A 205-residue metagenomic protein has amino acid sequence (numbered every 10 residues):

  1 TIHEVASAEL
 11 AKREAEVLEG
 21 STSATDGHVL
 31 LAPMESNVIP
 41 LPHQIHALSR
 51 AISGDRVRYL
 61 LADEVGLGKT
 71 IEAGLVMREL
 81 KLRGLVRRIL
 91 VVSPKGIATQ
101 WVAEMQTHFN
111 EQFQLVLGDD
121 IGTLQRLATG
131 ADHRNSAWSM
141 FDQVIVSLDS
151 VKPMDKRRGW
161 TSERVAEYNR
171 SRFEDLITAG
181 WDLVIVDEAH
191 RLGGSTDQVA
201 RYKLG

Functional and structural regions predicted by a protein language model:
T1-V29, R56-R58, G68, R88: Accessory nucleic-acid engagement/destabilization modules that flank
S23-S49, R56, T70, R78-Y202: SF2 helicase/translocase NTPase motor core, specifically the RecA-like lobe 1 inter-motif segment between Walker
V65: The conserved Walker
